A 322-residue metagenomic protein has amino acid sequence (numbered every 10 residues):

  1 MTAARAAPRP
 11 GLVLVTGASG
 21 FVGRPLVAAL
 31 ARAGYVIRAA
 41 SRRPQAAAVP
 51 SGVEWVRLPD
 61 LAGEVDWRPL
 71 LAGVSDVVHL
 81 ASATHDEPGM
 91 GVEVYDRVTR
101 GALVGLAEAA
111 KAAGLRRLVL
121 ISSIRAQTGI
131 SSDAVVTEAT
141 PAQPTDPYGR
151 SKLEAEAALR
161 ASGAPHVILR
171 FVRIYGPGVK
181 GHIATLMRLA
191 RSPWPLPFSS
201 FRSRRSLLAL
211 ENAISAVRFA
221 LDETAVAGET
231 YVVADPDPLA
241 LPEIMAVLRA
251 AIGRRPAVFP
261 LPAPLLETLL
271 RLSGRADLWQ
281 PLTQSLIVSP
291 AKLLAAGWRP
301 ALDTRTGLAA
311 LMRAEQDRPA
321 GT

Functional and structural regions predicted by a protein language model:
L12-A33: N-terminal Rossmann NAD(P)H-binding glycine-rich loop of SDR-like oxidoreductase domains
R57-G101, G105, A109, A126-Q127: NAD(P)H-binding glycine-rich loop region in Rossmannoid oxidoreductase-like domains and their noncatalytic homologs
V104-P147, V167: Conserved Rossmann-fold NAD(P)-dependent oxidoreductase catalytic core, especially the SDR/UDP-sugar
Q143-V167: Active-site Tyr-X1-5-Lys
R150, V179-T185, S199-D222, G228-V232: Substrate-positioning beta->alpha
G176, F198-R204, Y231-P238, V247-G253 (+1 more regions): Glycine-rich Rossmann NAD(P)(H)-binding loop
L210, A246, L269-P300, T306 (+1 more regions): Conserved C-terminal active-site "lid" loop/helix of NAD(P)H-dependent oxidoreductases that clamps the redox cofactor
F219-L278, A309-T322: Mid/C-terminal beta-alpha module of Rossmann-like enzyme folds, strongest in SDR-family dehydrogenases/epimerases
